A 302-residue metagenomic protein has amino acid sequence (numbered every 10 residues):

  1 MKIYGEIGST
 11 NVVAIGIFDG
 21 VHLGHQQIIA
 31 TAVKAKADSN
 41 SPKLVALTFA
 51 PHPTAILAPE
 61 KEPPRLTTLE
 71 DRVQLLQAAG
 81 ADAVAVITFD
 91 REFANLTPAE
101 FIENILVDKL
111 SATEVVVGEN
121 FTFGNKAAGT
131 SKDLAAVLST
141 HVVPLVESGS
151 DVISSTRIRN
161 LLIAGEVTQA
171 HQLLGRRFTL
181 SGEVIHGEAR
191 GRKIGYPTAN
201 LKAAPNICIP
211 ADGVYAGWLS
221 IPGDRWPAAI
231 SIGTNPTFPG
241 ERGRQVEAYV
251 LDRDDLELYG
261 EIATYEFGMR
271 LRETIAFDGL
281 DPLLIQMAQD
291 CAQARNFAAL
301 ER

Functional and structural regions predicted by a protein language model:
I3, V84, T140-V142, Y265: Generic structural signal for residues in well-ordered beta-strands
I3-T68: N-terminal catalytic cores of NTP/NDP-binding nucleotidyl/phosphoryl-transfer enzymes
S9, R91-N95, E147-V152: A short acidic, often aromatic-flanked loop/helix-cap motif at beta-alpha or helix-coil junctions that lines enzyme
H22, L76, V115, A170 (+2 more regions): Residue-level signal for inorganic ion chemistry
P53-V137: N-terminal Rossmann-like or analogous alpha/beta NTP/dinucleotide-binding catalytic cores that position adenine
T130, S139-T234: Glycine-rich, Lys/Arg-enriched anion-binding loops that position phosphate/diphosphate groups for phosphoryl
G187-R302: Phosphate/ribose-recognition catalytic cores of enzymes acting on nucleotide-derived substrates
